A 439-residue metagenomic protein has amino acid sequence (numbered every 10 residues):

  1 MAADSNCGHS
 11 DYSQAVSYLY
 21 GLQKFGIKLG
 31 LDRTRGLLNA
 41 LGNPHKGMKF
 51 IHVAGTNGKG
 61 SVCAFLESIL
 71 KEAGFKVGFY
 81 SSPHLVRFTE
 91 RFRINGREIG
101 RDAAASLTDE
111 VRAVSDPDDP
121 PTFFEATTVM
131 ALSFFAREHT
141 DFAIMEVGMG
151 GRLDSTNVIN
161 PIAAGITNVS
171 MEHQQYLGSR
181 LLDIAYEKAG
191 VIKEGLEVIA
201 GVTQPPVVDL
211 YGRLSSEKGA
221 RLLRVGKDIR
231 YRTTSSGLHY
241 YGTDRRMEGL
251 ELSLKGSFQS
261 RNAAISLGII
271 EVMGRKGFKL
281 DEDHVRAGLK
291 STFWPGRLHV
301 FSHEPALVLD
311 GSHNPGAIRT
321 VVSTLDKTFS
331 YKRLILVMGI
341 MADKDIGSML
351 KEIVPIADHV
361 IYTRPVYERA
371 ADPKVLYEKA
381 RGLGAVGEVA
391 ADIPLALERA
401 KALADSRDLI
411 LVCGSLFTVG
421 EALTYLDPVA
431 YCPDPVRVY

Functional and structural regions predicted by a protein language model:
M1-G55, V62-A73, Y80, D116: Short functional linear segments
A2-S10, I159-N160, L182, V272 (+1 more regions): ATP-dependent carboxylate-amine ligase
F25, L31, R35-K46, E72-I159 (+2 more regions): ATP-dependent carboxylate-amine ligase catalytic core
K46-G47, F142-V147, D154-G165, V169-H173 (+2 more regions): Nucleotide phosphate-binding/pyrophosphate-handling subdomain across enzymes that bind or process nucleotide phosphates
L66, A131, Y211, L376 (+1 more regions): Aromatic/hydrophobic pocket-lining residues that form π-stacking "cages" and hydrophobic walls in ligand
T127-Y176, V208-G249: Extended acidic/charged loop-beta regions that coordinate divalent cations and stabilize anionic phosphate/carboxylate
S133-A136, G268-R275, T424: Short glycine/serine- and small hydrophobic-enriched flexible loop segments
G201-V202, L214-T233, S253-S257, V285-S291 (+5 more regions): Beta-strand->loop->alpha-helix junctions that form or flank phosphate-binding loops in nucleotide-handling enzymes
